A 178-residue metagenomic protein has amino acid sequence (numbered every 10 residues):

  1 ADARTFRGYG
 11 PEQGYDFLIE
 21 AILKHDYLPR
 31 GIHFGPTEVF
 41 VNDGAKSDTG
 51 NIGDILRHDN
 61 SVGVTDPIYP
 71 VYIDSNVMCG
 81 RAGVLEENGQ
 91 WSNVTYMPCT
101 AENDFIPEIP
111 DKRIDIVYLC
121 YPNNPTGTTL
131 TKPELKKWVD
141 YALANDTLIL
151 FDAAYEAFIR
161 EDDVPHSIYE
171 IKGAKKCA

Functional and structural regions predicted by a protein language model:
A1-G44: N-terminal small-domain helix-loop-helix segment of the aminotransferase-like
R30-H33, I52-R57: Glycine-rich helix-loop-beta junction characteristic of Rossmann-like nucleotide cofactor-binding loops
D54-R57, P110, L143, G173: Residue-level signal for alpha-helix termini/capping positions
I55-N76: Conserved PLP-anchoring active-site segment centered on the Schiff-base-forming lysine
N60, A144-L148, A174-K176: A short helix->loop->beta-strand "cap" motif at the edges of active sites that frequently abuts
E87-E161, H166: Active-site phosphate-binding strand-loop segment of PLP-dependent enzymes
V164-A178: Conserved active-site segment immediately N-terminal to the catalytic lysine that forms the internal aldimine
